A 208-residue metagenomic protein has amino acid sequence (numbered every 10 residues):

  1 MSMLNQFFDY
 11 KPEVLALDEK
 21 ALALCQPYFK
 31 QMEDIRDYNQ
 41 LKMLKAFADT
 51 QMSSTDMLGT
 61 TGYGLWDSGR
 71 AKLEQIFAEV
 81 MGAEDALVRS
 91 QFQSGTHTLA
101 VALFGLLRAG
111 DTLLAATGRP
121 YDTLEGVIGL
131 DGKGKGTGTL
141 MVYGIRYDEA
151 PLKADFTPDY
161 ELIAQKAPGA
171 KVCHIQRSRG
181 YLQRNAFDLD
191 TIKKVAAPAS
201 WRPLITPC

Functional and structural regions predicted by a protein language model:
M1-S68: N-terminal "arm"/small-domain region of PLP-dependent enzymes with the aminotransferase-like
D56-L58, C173-R179, L204-C208: Short beta-strands and strand-loop turn motifs
M57-L87: Active-site-flanking structural segment that lines cofactor/substrate pockets
F77, T98, A102, L113 (+3 more regions): Buried hydrophobic positions in well-ordered alpha/beta secondary-structure cores of metabolic enzymes
A86-L113, P120-L130: Conserved beta-loop-alpha segment that forms the PLP phosphate-binding cup at the N-terminus of a helix
S90, A115-G118, Q176-R177, T206: Glycine-rich, histidine-containing beta strand-loop boundary motifs that form or position
D122-E125, L130-T191: PLP-dependent aminotransferase-class I/II
N185-C208: Catalytic PLP-binding core of fold-type I/II PLP enzymes
